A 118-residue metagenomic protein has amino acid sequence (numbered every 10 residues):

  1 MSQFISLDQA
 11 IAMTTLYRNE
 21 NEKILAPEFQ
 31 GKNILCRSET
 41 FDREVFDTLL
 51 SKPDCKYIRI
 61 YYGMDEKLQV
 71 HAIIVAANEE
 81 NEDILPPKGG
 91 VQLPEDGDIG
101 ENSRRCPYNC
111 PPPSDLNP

Functional and structural regions predicted by a protein language model:
M1-P118: Detector for the mature cores of small, proteolytically processed and post-translationally modified peptide effectors
